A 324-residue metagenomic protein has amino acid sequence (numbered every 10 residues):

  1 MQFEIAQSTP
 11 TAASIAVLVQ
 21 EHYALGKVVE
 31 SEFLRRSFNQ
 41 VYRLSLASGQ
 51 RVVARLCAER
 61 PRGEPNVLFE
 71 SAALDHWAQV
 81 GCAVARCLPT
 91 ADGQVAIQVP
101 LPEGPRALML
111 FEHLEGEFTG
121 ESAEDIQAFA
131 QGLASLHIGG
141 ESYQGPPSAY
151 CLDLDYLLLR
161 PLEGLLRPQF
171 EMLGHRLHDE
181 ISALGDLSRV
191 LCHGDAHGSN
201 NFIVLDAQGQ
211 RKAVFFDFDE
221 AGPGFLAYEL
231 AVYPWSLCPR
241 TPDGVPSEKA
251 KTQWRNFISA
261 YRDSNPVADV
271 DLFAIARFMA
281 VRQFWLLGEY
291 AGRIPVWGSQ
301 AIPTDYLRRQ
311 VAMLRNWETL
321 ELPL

Functional and structural regions predicted by a protein language model:
M1-A91, L205-A213, P323-L324: Conserved NTP-binding catalytic cores of kinases and kinase-like/nucleotidyltransferase enzymes across multiple kinase
Q2-F3, W285-L324: ATP/Mg2+ or Mg2+-diphosphate-binding catalytic cores that bind nucleotide phosphates or diphosphates via glycine-rich
E4, M109, P146-A183, P239: Active-site catalytic-loop/activation-segment of kinase and kinase-like phosphoryl-transfer enzymes
F38-S45, V53-A54, C87, H178-Y228 (+1 more regions): Active-site acidic catalytic loop and adjacent metal/ATP-binding pocket of ATP-dependent phosphoryl transfer enzymes
A47-Q144: ATP-binding pocket architecture of kinase catalytic cores
E59, G93, G104-G120, Y156-L159 (+1 more regions): A glycine-centered beta->alpha junction motif in the catalytic cores of kinase/phosphotransferase enzymes
F118-Q169, R189, P223, D305: A cross-family kinase active-site recognition segment
A227-N265, A280-G298: Active-site activation/catalytic loop segments of kinase-like enzymes and analogous catalytic loops in related
